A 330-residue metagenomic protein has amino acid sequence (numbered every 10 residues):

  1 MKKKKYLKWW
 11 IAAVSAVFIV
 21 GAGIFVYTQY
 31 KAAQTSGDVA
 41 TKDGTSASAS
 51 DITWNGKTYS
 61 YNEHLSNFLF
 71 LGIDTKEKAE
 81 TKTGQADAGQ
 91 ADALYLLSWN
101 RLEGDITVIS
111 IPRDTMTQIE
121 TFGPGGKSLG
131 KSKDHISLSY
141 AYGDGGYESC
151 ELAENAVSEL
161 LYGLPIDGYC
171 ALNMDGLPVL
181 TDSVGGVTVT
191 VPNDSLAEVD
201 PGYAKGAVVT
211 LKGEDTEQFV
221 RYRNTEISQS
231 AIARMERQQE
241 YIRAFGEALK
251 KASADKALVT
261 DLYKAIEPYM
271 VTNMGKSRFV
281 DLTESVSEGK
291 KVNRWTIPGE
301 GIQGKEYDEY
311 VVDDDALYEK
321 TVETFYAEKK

Functional and structural regions predicted by a protein language model:
K2-A16: N-terminal Sec-pathway targeting helices
W10, G23-K330: Non-catalytic, solvent-exposed segments at the cell envelope interface
